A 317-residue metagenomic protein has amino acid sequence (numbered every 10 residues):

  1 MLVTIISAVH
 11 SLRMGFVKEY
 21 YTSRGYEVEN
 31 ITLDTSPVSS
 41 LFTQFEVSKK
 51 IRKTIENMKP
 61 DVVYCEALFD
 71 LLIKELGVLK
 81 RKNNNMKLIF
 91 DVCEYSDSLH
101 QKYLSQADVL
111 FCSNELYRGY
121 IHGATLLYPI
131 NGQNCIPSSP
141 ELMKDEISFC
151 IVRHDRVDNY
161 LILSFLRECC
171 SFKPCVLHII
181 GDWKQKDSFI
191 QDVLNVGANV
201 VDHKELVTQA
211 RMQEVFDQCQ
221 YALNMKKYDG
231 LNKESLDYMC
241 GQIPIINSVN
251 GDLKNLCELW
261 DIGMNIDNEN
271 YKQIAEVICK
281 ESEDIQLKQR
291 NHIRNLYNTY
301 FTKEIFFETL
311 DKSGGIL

Functional and structural regions predicted by a protein language model:
M1-D34, V109, S164-F172: N-terminal subdomain of nucleotide-sugar transferases
T4-I5, R52-L72, M86-I89: Short N-terminal targeting/anchoring amphipathic segment
K49, R81-K82, F90-C112: Membrane-proximal helix-turn-helix segments that form the acceptor-binding/catalytic region of lipid-linked
D97, S105-S138, K144, S148 (+1 more regions): Donor nucleotide-sugar binding/catalytic pocket of nucleotide-sugar-dependent glycosyltransferases
P140-C170, H178: Conserved donor-binding/catalytic core segment of Leloir-type glycosyltransferases
D187-A210: Nucleotide-activated donor-binding/catalytic signature segment of Leloir-type glycosyltransferases, i.e., the conserved
E214-G230, I243: Acidic donor-binding loop of glycosyltransferase active sites
E269-K272, E283-G315: A charged, aromatic-enriched C-terminal amphipathic alpha-helix characteristic of glycosyltransferases across folds
